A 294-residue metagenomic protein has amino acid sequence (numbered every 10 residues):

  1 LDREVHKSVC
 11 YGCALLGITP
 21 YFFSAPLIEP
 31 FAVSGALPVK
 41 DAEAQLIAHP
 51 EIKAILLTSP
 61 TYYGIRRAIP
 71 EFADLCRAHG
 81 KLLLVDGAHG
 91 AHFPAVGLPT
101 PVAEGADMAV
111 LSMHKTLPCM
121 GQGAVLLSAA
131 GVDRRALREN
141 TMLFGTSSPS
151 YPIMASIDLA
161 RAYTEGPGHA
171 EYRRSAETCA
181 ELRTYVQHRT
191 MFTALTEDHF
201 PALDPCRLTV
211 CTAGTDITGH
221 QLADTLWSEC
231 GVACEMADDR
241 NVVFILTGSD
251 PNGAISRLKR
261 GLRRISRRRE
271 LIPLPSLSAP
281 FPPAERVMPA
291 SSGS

Functional and structural regions predicted by a protein language model:
L1-T196: Conserved PLP-enzyme active-site core in the AAT-like
T184-S294: Conserved C-terminal alpha-helix-loop-beta "cap" of PLP-dependent enzymes that closes/shapes the active-site mouth
